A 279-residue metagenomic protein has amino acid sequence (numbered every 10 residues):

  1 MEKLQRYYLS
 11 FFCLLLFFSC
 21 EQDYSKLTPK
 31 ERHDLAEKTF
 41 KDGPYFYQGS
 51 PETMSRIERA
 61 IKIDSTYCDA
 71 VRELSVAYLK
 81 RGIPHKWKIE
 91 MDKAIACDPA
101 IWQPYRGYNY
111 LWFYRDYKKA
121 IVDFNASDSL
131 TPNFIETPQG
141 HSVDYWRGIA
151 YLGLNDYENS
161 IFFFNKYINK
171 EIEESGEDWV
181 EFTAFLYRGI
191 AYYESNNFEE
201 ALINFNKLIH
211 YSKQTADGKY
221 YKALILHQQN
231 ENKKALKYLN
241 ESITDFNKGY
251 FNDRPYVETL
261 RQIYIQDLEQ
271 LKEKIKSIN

Functional and structural regions predicted by a protein language model:
C20-E73, I89, N279: N-terminal leader/linker segments that initiate helical-solenoid repeat arrays
Y24-T28, E58-K62, D92-C97, D128-G140 (+2 more regions): Flexible helix-coil transition and linker loops at the boundaries of alpha-helical arrays
K26-L27, W179, L236-N279: Terminal, low-structured helical/coil segments at or just beyond the last alpha-helical repeat
Y47, R81, F113-Y114, L154 (+2 more regions): Structural motif corresponding to the intra-repeat A-B loop/turn of tetratricopeptide repeats
A70, W102-P104, T137, V143 (+4 more regions): TPR alpha-solenoid repeat register
I95-P99, N125-S129, F162-N169, H227-F251: TPR/TPR-like (Sel1-like) alpha-helical repeat modules
Y108-L111, W146-H210: Alpha-helical adaptor scaffolds
